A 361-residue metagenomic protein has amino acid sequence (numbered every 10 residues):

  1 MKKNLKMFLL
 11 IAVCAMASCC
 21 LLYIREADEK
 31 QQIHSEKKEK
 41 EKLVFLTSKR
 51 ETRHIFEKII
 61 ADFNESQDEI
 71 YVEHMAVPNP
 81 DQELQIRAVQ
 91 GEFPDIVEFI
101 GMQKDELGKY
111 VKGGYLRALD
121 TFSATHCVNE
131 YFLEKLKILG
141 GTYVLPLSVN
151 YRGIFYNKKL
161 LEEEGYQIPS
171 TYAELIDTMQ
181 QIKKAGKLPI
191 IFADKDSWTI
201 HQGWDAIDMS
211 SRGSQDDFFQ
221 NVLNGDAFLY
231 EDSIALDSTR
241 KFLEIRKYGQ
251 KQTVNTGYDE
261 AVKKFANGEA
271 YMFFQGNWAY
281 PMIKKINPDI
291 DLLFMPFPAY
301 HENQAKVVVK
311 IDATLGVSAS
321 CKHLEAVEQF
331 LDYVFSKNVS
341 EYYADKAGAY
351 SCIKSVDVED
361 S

Functional and structural regions predicted by a protein language model:
K2-E106, I168, V254, P288 (+1 more regions): Conserved N-terminal structural module of periplasmic/extracytoplasmic solute-binding proteins
A61-S66, Y71, Q90, E163-E164 (+3 more regions): Extracytoplasmic/periplasmic substrate-recognition and gating elements
D81-F93, L160-L161, Q180-A185, D259-F273: Short helices/loops that flank or line small-molecule/ion binding pockets
D95-E98, Y271-G276, L293: Paired acidic/hydrophobic, glycine-rich loop segments that form the ligand-binding mouth/hinge of periplasmic-binding
G101-R152, Q167, I176, I182 (+2 more regions): Hinge/lid segment of periplasmic solute-binding proteins
A118-V128, S211-D237, K285-I286, A299-K306: Short, solvent-exposed loop/beta-turn-alpha elements that line the ligand-binding surface or hinge of extracytoplasmic
Y143, I176-A227: Extracytoplasmic/periplasmic solute-binding protein
Q181, L223-V254: Glycine-centered hinge/linker elements that transmit conformational signals in sensory and ligand-binding systems
